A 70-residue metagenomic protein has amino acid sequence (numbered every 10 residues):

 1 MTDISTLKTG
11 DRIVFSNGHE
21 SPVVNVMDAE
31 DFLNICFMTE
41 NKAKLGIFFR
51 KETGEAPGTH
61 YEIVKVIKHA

Functional and structural regions predicted by a protein language model:
M1-K8: Mixed-charge, Lys/Arg-rich low-complexity intrinsically disordered regions
P22-R50: Basic/aromatic-rich interaction segments and small domains that mediate binding to polyanionic partners
A43-A70: Intrinsically disordered, low-complexity, charged/polar segments
